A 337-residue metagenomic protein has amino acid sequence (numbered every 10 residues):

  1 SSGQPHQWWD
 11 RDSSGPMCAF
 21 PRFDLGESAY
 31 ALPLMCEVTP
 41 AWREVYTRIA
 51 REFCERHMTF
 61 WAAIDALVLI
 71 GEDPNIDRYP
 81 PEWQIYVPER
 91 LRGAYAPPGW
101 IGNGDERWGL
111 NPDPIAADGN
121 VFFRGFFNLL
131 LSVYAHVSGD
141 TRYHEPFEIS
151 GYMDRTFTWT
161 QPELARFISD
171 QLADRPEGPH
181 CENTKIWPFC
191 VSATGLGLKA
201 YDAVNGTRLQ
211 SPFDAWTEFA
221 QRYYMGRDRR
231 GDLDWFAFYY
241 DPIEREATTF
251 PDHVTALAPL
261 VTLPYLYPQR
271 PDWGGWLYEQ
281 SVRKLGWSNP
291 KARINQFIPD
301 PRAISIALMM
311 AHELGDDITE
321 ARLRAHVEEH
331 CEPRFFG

Functional and structural regions predicted by a protein language model:
S1-I70: Extreme N-terminal leader/anchor segments
G3-P21, A66-I70, P74, P251 (+2 more regions): CBM-like carbohydrate-recognition segments
P16-Y30, D118-L129, K185-A193, H253-A258 (+1 more regions): Aromatic- and histidine-enriched alpha-helix N-cap/loop-to-helix transition segments that scaffold the rims
E27-A41, F126-S150, A193-G206, A258-P271 (+1 more regions): Well-ordered alpha-helical scaffold segments within catalytic/enzyme domains
P40-K185, S192, R230-W235: Extended ligand-binding groove/face enriched in aromatic
R43-W61, Y143-I149, Q210-T217, W273-S281 (+2 more regions): Alpha-helical repeat scaffolds
R155-E163, D174-S305: Extended ligand-binding clefts on enzyme/binding-domain cores
